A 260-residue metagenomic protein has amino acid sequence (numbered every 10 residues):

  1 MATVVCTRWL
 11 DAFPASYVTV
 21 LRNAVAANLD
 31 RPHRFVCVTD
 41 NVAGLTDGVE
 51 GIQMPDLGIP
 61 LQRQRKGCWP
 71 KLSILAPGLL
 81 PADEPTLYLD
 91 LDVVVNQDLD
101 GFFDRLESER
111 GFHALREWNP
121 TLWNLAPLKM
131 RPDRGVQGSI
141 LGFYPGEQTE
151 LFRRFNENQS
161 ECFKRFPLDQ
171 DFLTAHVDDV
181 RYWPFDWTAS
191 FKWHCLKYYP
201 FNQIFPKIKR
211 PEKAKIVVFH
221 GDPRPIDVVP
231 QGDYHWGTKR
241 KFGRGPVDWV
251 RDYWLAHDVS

Functional and structural regions predicted by a protein language model:
M1-L61, L79-A82, H257-S260: N-terminal anchoring/stem segment of glycosyltransferases
R31-D40, L87, H113-A114, Y182-W183: Short, hydrophobic beta-strand segments that form beta-sheet elements in well-ordered domains
V36-G44, Q97-D98, W118-N119, W187 (+1 more regions): Short, polar loop motifs at secondary-structure junctions
N41-V49, F103-R105, I226-V229: Short loop/helix-cap segments at secondary-structure boundaries that form the rim of catalytic
E50-Q53, L57, P70-L122: GT-A fold catalytic core of metal-dependent nucleotide-sugar glycosyltransferases, centered on the diacidic
I59-G67, Q203-I204: An acidic/histidine-cluster motif and surrounding catalytic segment that typifies divalent-metal-assisted enzyme active
L99, F103-D171: Conserved catalytic core of nucleotide-sugar-dependent glycosyltransferases
G138-S260: Catalytic core and acceptor-binding pocket of nucleotide-sugar-dependent glycosyltransferases
